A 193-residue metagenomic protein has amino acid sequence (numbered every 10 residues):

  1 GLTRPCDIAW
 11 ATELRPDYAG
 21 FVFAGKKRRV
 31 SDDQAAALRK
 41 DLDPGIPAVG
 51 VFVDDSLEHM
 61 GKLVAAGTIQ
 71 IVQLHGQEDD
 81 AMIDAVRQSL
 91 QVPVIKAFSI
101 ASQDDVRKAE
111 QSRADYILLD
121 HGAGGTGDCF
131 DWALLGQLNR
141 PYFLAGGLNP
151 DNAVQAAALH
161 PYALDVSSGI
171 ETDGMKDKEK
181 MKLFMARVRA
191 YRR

Functional and structural regions predicted by a protein language model:
G1-R193: Conserved N-terminal beta1-alpha1 strand-loop-helix module at the mouth
